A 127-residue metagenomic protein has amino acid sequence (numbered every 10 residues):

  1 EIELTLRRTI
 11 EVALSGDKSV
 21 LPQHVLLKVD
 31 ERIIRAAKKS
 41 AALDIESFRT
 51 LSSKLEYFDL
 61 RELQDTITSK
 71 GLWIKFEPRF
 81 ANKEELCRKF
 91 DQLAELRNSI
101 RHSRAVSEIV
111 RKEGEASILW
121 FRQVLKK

Functional and structural regions predicted by a protein language model:
E1-K127: Amphipathic alpha-helical interface elements
